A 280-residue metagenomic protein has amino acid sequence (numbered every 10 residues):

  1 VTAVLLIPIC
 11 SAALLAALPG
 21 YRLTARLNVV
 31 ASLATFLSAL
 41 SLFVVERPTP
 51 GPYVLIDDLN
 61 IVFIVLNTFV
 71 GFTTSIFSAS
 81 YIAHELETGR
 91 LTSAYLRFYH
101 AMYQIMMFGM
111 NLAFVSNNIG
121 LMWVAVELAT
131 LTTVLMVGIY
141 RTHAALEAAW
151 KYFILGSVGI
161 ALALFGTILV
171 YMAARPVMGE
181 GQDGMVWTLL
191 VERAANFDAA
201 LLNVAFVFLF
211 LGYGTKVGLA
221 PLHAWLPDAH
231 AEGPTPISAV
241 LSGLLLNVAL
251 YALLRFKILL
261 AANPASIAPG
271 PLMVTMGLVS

Functional and structural regions predicted by a protein language model:
T2-A101, G181, T188: Transmembrane helix-loop-helix hairpins at membrane boundaries of multipass inner-membrane proteins
P8, N118-M136, Y152, D183-M185 (+2 more regions): Functional transmembrane alpha-helices
S11-T24, T73-G89, V134-A148, V217-A231 (+1 more regions): C-terminal ends of transmembrane helices
A12-A17, L40, F108-L112, L135-M136 (+2 more regions): Alpha-helical transmembrane segments of multipass membrane proteins
L23-T35, R90-Q104, E147-G159, H230-S242: Cytoplasmic-side transmembrane-helix entry/capping segments in multi-pass membrane proteins
S32-R47, M106-F108, I160, L245-A249: A generic, lipid-embedded transmembrane alpha helix
V45-Y53, L86-T92, L162-H223, D228 (+1 more regions): Juxtamembrane/interfacial segments at transmembrane-helix boundaries in multi-pass membrane proteins
F98-I105, N111-V204, T215, T235: Alpha-helical multi-pass transmembrane bundles of energy-transducing inner-membrane proteins
